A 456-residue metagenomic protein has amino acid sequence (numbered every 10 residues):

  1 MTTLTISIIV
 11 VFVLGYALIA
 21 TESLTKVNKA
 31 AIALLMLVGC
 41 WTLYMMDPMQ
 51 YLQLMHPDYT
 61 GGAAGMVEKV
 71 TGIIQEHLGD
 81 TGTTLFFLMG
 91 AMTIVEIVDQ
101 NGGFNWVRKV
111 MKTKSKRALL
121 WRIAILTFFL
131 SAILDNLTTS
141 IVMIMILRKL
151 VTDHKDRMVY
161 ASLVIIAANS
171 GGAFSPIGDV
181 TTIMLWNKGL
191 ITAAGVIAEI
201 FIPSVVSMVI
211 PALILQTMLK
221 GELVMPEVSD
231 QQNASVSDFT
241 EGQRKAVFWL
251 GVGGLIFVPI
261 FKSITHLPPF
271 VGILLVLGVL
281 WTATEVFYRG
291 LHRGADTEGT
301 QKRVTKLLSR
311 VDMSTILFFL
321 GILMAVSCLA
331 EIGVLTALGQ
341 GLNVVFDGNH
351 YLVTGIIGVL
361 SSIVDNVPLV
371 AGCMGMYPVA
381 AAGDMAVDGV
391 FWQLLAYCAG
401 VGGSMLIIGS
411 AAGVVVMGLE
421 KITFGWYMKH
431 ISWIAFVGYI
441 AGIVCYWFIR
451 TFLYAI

Functional and structural regions predicted by a protein language model:
M1-L4, L24-V27, M55-Y59, M66-T84 (+7 more regions): Interfacial loop-to-helix junctions that mark the boundaries of transmembrane helices in multi-pass membrane
L4-S7, D153-H154, M158, F174-S175 (+4 more regions): Juxtamembrane and boundary regions of transmembrane helices in multi-pass small-molecule transporters and channels
I6-G15, K26-A63, T81-T93, R244-G254 (+2 more regions): Hydrophobic mid-bilayer segments of alpha-helices in multi-pass membrane transport proteins, especially secondary
I9, L34-L35, L85, L120-I125 (+9 more regions): Hydrophobic alpha-helical transmembrane segments
C40-Y51, L78-G79, L130-A167, G171 (+3 more regions): Membrane-interfacial helix-loop connectors
L43-E76, M92-K109, F129-I141, C328 (+1 more regions): Transmembrane alpha-helix boundary signature
T60, G79, N101, R108-V110 (+3 more regions): Transmembrane helical segments that form the transport core of multi-pass membrane transport proteins
G79-M89, G195-L213, T265-G278, L352 (+1 more regions): Alpha-helical transmembrane segments
